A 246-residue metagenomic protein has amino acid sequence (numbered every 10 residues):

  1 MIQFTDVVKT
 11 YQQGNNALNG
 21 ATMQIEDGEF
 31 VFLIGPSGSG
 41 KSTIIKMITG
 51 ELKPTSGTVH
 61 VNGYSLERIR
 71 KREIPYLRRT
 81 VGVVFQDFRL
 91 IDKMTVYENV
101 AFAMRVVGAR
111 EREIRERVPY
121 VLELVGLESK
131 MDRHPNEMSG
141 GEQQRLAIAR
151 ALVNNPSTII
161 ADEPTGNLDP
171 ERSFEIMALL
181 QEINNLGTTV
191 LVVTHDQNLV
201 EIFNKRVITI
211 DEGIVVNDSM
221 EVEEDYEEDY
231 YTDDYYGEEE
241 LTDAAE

Functional and structural regions predicted by a protein language model:
T49: Helix-to-loop junction immediately C-terminal to a conserved catalytic motif
G57-S65: Conserved ABC transporter NBD signature motif
M94-F102: Short coil-to-helix segment of the ABC ATPase nucleotide-binding domain corresponding to the Q-loop/switch region
H134-M138, E142-Q144: Conserved ABC ATPase signature
V153-S157: A short, proline-enriched helix->beta-strand linker immediately N-terminal to the Walker B motif in ABC-type P-loop
I159-D162: Catalytic Walker B motif of ABC-type/P-loop ATPase nucleotide-binding domains
P170-R172: Helix N-cap at the start of a conserved alpha-helix in ABC-type nucleotide-binding domains
